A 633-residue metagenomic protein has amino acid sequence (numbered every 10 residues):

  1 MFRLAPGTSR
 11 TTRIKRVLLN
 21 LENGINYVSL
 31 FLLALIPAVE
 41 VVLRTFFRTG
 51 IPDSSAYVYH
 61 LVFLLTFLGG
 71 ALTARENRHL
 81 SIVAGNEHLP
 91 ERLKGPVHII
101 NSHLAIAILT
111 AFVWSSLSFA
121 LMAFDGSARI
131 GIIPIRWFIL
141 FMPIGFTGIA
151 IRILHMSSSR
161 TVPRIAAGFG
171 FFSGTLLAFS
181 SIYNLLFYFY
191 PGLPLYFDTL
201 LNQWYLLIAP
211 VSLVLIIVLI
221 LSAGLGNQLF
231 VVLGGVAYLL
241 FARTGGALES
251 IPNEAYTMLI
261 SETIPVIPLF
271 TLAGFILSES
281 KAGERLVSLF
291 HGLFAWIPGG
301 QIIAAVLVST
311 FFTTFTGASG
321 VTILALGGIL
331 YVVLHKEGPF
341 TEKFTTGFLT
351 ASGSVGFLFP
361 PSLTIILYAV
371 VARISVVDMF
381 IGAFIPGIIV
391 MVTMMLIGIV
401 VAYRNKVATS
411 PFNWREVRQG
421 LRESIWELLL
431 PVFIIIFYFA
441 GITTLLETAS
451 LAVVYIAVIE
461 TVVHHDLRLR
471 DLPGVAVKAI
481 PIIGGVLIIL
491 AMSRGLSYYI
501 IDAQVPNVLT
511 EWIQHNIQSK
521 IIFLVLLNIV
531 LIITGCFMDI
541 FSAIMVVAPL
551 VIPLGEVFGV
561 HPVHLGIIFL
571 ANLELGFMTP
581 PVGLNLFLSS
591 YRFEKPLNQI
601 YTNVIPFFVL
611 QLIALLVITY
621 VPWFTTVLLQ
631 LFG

Functional and structural regions predicted by a protein language model:
M1-F197, I488: Alpha-helical transmembrane segments and membrane-interface helix-loop junctions in multi-pass membrane proteins
S127, I139, R164-G633: Alpha-helical transmembrane segments of multi-pass membrane transport proteins
